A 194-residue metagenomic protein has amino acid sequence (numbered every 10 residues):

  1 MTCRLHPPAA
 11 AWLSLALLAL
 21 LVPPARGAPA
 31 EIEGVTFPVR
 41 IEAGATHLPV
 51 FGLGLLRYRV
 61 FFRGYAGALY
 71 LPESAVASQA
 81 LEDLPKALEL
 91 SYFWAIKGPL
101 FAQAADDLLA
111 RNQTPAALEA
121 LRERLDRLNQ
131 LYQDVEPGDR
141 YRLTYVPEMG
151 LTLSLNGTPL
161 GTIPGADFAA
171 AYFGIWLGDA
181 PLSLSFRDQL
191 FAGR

Functional and structural regions predicted by a protein language model:
T2-L13: Bacterial N-terminal signal peptides that target proteins for export
A11-L21: Bacterial N-terminal signal peptides
L21-P29: Bacterial Sec-dependent signal peptides at the C-terminal "C-region" and cleavage site
A28-L81, P115-A116: N-terminal secretory signal peptides
E73-L151: Mid-length scaffold segments of soluble, non-membrane domains
L155-G157: Short strand-turn-strand beta-turns centered on an Asx-Gly dipeptide
L160-F186: Flexible glycine-rich active-site/ligand-binding loops centered on an Asp-His dyad
S185-R194: Cysteine/selenocysteine-centered motifs that mediate thiol-based redox chemistry or coordinate metal-sulfur cofactors
